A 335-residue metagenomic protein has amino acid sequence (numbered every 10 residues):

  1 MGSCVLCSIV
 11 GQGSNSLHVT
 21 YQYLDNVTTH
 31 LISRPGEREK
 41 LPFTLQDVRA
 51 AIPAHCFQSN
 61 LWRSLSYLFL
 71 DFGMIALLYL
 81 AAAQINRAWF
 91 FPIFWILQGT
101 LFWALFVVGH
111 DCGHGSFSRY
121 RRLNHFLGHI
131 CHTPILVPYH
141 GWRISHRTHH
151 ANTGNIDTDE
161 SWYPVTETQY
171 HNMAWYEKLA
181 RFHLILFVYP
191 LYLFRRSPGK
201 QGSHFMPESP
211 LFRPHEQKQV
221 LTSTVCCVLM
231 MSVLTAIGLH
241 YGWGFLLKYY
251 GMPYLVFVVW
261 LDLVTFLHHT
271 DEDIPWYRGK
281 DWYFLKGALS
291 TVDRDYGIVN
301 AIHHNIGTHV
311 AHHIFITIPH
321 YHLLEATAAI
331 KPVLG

Functional and structural regions predicted by a protein language model:
G2-G99, H132-M252, Y321-G335: Non-catalytic, topology-defining segments of multipass membrane proteins
G99-G109, P138-G141, L186-Q201, Y250-R278 (+1 more regions): Transmembrane alpha-helical segments that form the membrane-embedded catalytic/substrate-channel core of multi-pass
F102-R121, W142-N155, V264, H268-D271 (+1 more regions): Acidic (Asp/Glu-rich) catalytic motifs at the cytosolic membrane interface
F117-L136, D159-E177, R278-D295: Juxtamembrane helix-capping/reentrant segments at transmembrane boundaries
H125, M173-R181, M230, D271-F284 (+1 more regions): Juxtamembrane/interfacial segments around transmembrane helices
L127-G128, F187, G307-A311: Residue-level signal for cytosolic alpha-helical hairpin/rod architecture
H204-V220, F266, T270-I298: Multipass alpha-helical transmembrane domains of eukaryotic endomembrane proteins
N300-V333: C-terminal, well-structured subdomains that either form a transmembrane helix-short loop-helix hairpin in multi-pass
